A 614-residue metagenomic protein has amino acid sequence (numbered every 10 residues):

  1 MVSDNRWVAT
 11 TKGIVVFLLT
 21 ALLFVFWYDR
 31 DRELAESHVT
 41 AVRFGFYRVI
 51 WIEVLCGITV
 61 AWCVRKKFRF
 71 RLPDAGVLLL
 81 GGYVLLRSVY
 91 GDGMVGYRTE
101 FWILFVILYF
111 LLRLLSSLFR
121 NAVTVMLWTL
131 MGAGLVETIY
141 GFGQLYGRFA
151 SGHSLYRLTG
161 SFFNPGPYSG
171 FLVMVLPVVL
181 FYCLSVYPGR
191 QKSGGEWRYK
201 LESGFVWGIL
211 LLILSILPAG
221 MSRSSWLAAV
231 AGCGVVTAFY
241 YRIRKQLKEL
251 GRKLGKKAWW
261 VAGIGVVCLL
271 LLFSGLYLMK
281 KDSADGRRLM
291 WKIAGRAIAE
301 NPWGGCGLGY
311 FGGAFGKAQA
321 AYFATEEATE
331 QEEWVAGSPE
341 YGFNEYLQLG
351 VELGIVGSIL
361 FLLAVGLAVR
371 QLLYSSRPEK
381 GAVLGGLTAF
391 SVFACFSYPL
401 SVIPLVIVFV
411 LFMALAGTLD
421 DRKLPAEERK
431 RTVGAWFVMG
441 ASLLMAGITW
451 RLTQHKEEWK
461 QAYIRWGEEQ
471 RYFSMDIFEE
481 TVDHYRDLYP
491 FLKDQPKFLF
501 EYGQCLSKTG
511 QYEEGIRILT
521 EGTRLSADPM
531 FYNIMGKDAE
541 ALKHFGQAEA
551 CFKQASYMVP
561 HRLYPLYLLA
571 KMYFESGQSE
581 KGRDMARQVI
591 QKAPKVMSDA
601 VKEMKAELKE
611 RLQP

Functional and structural regions predicted by a protein language model:
K12-W27, R48-A61, V77, G81-L111 (+8 more regions): Alpha-helical transmembrane segments of multi-pass inner-membrane proteins
G152-Y156, L308-V351: Interfacial juxtamembrane loops and adjacent helix segments that form the catalytic/substrate-binding surfaces
F273-L289, V438-M475: Hydrophobic alpha-helical transmembrane segments in integral membrane proteins
W466, K497-E501, M530-M535, Y564-L568 (+1 more regions): Alpha-solenoid helical repeat scaffolds
Y489-P490, E521-R524, K553-Y557, Q591: Conserved structural position within tetratricopeptide repeats
K493-D494, S526-A527, P560, P594: Short coil turns that delineate tetratricopeptide repeat
